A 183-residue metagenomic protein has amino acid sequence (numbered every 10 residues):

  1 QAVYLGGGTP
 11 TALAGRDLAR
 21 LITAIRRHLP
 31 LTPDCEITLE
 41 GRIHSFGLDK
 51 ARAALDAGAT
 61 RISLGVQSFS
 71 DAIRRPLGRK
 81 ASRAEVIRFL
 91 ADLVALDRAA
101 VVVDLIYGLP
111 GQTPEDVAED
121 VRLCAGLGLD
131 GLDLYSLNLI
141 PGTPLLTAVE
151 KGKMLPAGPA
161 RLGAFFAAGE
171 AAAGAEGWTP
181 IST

Functional and structural regions predicted by a protein language model:
Q1-T183: C-terminal scaffold of the Radical SAM
